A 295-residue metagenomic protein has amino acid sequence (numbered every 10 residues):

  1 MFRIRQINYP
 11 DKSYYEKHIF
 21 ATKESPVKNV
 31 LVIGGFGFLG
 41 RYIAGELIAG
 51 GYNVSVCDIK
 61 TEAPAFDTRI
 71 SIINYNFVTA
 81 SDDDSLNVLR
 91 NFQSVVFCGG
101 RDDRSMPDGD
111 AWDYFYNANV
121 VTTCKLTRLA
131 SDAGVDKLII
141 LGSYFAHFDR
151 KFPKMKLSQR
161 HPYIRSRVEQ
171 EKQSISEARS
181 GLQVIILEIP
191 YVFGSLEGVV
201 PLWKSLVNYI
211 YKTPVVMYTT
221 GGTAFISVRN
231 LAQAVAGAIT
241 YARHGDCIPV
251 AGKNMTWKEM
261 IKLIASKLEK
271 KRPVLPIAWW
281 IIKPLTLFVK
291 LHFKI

Functional and structural regions predicted by a protein language model:
M1-V30, K283-K290: Non-catalytic terminal and boundary segments that flank Rossmann-like NAD(P)-dependent oxidoreductase
V30-G50: N-terminal Rossmann NAD(P)H-binding glycine-rich loop of SDR-like oxidoreductase domains
I33, C57, C98-G99, L138-Y144 (+1 more regions): SDR active-site strand-loop-helix element
Y52-I59: Conserved glycine-rich Rossmann-like NAD(P)H-binding loop of the short-chain dehydrogenase/reductase
S71-V121, H147-D149: NAD(P)H-binding glycine-rich loop region in Rossmannoid oxidoreductase-like domains and their noncatalytic homologs
V121-R165, I185: Conserved Rossmann-fold NAD(P)-dependent oxidoreductase catalytic core, especially the SDR/UDP-sugar
K156-L157, H161-D246, A251: Oxidoreductase cofactor-interface core, primarily capturing Rossmann-like NAD(P)-dependent enzymes
I261-I295: Terminal hydrophobic/aromatic helix or amphipathic segment near a protein terminus
